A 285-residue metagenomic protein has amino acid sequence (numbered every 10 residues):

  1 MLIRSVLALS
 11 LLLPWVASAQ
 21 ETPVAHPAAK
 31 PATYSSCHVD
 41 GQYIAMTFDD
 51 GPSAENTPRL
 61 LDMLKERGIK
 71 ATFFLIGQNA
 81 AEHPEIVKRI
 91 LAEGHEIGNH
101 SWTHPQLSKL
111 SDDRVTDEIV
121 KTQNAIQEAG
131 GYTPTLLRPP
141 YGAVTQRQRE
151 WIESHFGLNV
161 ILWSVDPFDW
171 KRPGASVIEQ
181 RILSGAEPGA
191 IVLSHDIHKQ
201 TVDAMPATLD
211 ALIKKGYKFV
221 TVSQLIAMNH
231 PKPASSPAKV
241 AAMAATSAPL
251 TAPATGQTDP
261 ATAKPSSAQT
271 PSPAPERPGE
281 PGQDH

Functional and structural regions predicted by a protein language model:
R4-P14: Bacterial N-terminal signal peptides
A17-E21: Boundary at the C-terminal end of the N-terminal hydrophobic targeting segment
P23-E118, A125-E128, Y132, A227: Active-site beta->alpha N-cap acidic-glycine motif
A29-V39, R67, A80-A81, Q200-Q269 (+1 more regions): C-terminal domain-boundary segment and adjacent tail
R59, A81-E82, P105-P233: Catalytic domains of cell-wall/extracellular-matrix polysaccharide-remodeling enzymes, centered on de-N-acetylation
